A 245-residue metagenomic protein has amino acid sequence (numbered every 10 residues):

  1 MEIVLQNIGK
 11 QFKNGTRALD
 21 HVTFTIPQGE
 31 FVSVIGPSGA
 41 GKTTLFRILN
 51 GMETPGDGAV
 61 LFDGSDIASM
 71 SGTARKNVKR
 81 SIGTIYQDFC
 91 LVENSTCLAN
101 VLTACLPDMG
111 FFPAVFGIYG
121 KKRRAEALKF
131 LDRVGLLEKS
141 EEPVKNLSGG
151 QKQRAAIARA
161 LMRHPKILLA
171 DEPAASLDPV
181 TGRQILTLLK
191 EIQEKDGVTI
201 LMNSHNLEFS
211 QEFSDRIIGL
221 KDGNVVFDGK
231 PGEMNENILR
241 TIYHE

Functional and structural regions predicted by a protein language model:
N50: Helix-to-loop junction immediately C-terminal to a conserved catalytic motif
G58-D66, V78: Conserved ABC transporter NBD signature motif
D66, P113-E138: Conserved ABC ATPase "signature" region
P143-L147, Q151: Conserved ABC ATPase signature
H164: Conserved catalytic motifs of ABC-family nucleotide-binding domains
L168-D171: Catalytic Walker B motif of ABC-type/P-loop ATPase nucleotide-binding domains
S204-H205: H-loop/switch region of ABC-family ATPase nucleotide-binding domains
